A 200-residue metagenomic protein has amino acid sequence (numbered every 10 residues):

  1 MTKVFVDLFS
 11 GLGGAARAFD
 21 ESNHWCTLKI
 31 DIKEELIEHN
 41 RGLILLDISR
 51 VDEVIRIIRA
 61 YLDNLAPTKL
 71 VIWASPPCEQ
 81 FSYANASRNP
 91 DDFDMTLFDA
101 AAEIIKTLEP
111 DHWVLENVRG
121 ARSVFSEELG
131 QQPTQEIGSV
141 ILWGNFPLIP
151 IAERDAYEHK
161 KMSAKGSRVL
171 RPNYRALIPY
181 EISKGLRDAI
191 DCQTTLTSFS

Functional and structural regions predicted by a protein language model:
M1-V6: Extreme N-terminal starter segment of soluble prokaryotic enzymes
D7-G13: Class I SAM-dependent methyltransferase "Motif I" SAM/SAH-binding loop
L8, I57-A66, L70-V71, C78-S200: Class I S-adenosyl-L-methionine
S10, A18-F19: Gly/Thr-rich phosphate-binding beta-strand-loop-beta motif of the actin/hexokinase/Hsp70
S10, L28, S75-P76: Short conserved beta-strand segments at catalytic cores or DNA/RNA-binding microdomains of nucleic-acid binding
F19-D20, I105: A generic structural signal for well-ordered alpha-helical segments
D20-S22, E127-E128: Short, surface-exposed basic-aromatic patches at helix termini and helix-loop junctions that form
E21-D63: Adenosine-cofactor binding site in Rossmann-like domains, unifying the SAM/SAH pocket of S-adenosylmethionine-dependent
